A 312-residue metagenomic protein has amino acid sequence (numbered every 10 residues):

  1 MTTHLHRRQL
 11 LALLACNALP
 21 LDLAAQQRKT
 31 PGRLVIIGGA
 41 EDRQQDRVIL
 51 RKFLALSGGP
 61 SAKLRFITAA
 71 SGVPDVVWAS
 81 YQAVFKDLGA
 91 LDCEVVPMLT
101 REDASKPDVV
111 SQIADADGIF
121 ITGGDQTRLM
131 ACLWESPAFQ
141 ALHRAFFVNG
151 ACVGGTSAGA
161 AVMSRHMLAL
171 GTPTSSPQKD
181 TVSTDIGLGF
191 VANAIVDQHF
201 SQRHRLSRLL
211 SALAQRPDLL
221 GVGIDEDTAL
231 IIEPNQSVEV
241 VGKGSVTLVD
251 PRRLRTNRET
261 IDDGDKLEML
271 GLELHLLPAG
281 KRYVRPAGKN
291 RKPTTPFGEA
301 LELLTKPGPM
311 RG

Functional and structural regions predicted by a protein language model:
T2-N17: N-terminal secretory signal peptides and thylakoid transit peptides that target proteins across membranes
T3, L21-T30: C-terminal segment of N-terminal export signals and the immediately downstream linker at the start of the mature
Q26-P60, D75-D87, M167-A169, P173-G312: C-terminal and late-domain segments of enzyme folds
I36, G118-T122: Structural motif
G72-D115: Portal/gating segments that form or line small-molecule/metal binding sites
I121-G123, L142, F146-M167: Catalytic nucleophile loop
Q126-S136: Glycine/threonine-rich flexible loop motifs
